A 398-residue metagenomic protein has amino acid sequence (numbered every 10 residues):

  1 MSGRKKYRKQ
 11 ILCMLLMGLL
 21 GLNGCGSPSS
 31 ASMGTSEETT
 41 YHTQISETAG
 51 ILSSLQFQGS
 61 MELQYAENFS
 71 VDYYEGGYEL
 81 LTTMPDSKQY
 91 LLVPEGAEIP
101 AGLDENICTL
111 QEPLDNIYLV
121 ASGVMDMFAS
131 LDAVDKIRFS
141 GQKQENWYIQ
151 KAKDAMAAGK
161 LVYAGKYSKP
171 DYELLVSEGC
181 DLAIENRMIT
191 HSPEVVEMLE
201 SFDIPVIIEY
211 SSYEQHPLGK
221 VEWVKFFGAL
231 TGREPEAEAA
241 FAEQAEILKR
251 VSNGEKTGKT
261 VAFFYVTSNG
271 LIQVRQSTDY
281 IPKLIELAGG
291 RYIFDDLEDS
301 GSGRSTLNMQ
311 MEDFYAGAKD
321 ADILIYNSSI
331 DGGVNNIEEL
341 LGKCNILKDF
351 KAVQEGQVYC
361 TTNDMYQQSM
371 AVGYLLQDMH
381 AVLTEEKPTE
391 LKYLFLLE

Functional and structural regions predicted by a protein language model:
S2-L12: Bacterial N-terminal signal peptides that target proteins for export
L20-G24: C-terminal motif of bacterial Sec signal peptides marking the signal peptidase cleavage site
C25-M125, E236-F263, K387-E398: Bacterial Sec-exported substrate-binding components of ABC uptake systems
Y41, E214-A242, I323-E398: Structured C-terminal subdomain patch of bacterial secreted/periplasmic proteins
E79-P85, Q89-V176, L182-M188: A short, structured surface patch at a secondary-structure boundary
Q111, G165-P170, N186-P193, E214-V221 (+7 more regions): Soluble non-cytosolic domains of exported or imported proteins
D115, G123-M127, L131-A133, S140-K151 (+4 more regions): Extracytoplasmic ligand-binding site segments that recognize negatively charged/polar headgroups
I247, N253-N335: Flexible, glycine-rich surface segments
